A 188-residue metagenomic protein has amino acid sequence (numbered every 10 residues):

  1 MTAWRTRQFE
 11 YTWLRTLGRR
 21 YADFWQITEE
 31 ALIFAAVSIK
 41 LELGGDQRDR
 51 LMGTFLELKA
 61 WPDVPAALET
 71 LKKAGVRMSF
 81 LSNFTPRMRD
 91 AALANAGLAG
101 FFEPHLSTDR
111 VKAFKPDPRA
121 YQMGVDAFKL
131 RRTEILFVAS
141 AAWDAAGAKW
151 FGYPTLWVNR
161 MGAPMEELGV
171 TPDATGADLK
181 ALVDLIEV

Functional and structural regions predicted by a protein language model:
M1, R5, W25, E29-I33 (+1 more regions): An amphipathic alpha-helix signature
M1-L17: Conserved phosphoryl-transfer catalytic core
M1-T2, I39-D49, F101, R132-T133: Short, surface-exposed acidic
A3, A31-F34, R50, A66 (+3 more regions): Alpha-helical elements of Rossmann-like donor-binding domains used by nucleotide-donor carbohydrate transfer enzymes
T12-D49: A metal-dependent, Asp-based hydrolase signature
W25-Q26, L43-F80, D90: Short, acidic loop-to-helix structural element flanking the phosphoryl-transfer center in phosphate-processing enzymes
E69, L81, T85-V188: Asp-based, Mg2+/Mn2+-dependent phosphohydrolase catalytic module
